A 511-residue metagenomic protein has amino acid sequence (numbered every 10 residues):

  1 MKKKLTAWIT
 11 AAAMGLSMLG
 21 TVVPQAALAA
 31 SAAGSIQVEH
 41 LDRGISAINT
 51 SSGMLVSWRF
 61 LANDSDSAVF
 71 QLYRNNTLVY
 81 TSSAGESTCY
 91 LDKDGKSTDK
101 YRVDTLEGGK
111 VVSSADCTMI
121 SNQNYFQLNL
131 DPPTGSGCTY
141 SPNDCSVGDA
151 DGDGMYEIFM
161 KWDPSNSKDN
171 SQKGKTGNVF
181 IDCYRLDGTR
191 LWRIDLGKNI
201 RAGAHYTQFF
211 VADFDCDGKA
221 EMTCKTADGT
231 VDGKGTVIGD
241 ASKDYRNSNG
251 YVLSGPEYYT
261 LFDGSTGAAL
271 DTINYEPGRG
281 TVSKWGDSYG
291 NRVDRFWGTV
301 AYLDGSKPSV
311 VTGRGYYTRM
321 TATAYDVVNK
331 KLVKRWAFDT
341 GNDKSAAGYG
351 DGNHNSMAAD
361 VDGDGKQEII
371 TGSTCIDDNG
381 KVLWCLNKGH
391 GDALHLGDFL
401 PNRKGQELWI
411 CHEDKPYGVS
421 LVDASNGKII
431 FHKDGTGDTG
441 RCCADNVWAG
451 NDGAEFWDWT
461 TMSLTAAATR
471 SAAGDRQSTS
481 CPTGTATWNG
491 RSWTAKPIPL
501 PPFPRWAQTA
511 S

Functional and structural regions predicted by a protein language model:
M1-I9: Bacterial N-terminal signal peptides that target proteins for export
T6, L19-G20, K100: Low-complexity, intrinsically disordered short peptide segments enriched in small/polar/basic residues
T10-M18: Hydrophobic helical h-region of N-terminal Sec-dependent signal peptides in bacterial secretory/periplasmic proteins
M18-G34: Sec-dependent signal peptide cleavage junction
G34-G44, F60-S65, Q71-T77, S83-S511: Beta-propeller-forming repeat regions
R43, S52-V56: Structural beta-strand segments of beta-rich domains
S51-S52, G188: N-terminal prosegments of processed precursors
